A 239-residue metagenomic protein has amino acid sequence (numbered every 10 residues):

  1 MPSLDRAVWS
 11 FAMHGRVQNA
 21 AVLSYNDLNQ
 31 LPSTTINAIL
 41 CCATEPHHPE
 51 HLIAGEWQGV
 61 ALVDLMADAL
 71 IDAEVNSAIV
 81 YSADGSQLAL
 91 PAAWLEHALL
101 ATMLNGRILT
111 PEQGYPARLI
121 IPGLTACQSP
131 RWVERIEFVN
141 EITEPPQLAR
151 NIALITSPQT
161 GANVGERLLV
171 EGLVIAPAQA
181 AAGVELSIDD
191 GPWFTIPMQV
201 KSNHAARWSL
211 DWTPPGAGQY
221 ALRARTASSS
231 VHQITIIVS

Functional and structural regions predicted by a protein language model:
M1-A12, R16-N29, S33, D68-S239: Extended, aromatic/histidine-rich regions of cofactor-dependent oxidoreductases associated with respiratory
P32-P46: Residues forming anionic-ligand binding surfaces in small-molecule and nucleic-acid pockets of primarily soluble enzymes
T44-G55: Second-shell loop/turn segments in exported
A54-A73: CE4/NodB-like, metal-dependent polysaccharide N-deacetylase domain that modifies extracellular/periplasmic N-acetylated
